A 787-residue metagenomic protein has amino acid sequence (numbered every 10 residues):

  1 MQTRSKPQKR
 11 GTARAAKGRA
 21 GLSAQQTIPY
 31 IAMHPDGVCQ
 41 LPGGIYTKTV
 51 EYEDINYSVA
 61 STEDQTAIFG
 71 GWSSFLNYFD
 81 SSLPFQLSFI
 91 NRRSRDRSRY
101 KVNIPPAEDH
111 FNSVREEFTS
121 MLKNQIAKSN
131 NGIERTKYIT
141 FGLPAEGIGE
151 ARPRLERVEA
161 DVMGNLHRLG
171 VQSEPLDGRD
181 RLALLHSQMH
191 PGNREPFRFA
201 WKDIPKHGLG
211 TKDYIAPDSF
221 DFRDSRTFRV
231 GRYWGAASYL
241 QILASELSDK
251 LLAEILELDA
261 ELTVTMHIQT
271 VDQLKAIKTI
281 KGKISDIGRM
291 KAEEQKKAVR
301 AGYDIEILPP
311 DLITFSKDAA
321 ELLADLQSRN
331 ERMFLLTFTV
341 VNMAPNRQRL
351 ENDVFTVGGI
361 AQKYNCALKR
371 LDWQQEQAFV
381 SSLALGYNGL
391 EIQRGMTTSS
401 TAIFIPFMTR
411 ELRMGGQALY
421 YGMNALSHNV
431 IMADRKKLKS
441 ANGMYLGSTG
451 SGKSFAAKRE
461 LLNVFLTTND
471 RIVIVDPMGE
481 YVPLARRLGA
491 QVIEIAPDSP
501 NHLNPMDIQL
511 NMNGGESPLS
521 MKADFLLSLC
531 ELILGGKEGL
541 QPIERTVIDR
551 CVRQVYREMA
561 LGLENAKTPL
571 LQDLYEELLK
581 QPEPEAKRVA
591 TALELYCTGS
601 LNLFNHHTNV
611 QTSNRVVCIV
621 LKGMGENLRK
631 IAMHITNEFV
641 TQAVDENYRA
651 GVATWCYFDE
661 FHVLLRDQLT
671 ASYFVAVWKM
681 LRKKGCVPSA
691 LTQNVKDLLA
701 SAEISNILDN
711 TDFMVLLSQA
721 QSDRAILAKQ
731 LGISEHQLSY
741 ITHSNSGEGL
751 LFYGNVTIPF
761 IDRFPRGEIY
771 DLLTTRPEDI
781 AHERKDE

Functional and structural regions predicted by a protein language model:
M1-F407: Extended, folded cores of ATP/NTP-driven motor/assembly subunits in large transport and secretion machines
I55, T62-S81, R92, E254-L256 (+11 more regions): P-loop NTPase motor domains
Y445: Hydrophobic anchor at the beta1->P-loop junction of P-loop NTPases
K453: Conserved lysine of the Walker
A456: Hydrophobic positions on the alpha1 helix immediately C-terminal to the Walker A/P-loop
N463-V473, L488, A643: Post-Walker A helix-loop "phosphate-sensing" segment adjacent to the P-loop in P-loop NTPases
G489-I493, E703-L716: A short helix-turn-beta junction within AAA+ P-loop NTPase domains corresponding to the substrate/partner-engaging
L731-D786: Conserved P-loop NTPase
